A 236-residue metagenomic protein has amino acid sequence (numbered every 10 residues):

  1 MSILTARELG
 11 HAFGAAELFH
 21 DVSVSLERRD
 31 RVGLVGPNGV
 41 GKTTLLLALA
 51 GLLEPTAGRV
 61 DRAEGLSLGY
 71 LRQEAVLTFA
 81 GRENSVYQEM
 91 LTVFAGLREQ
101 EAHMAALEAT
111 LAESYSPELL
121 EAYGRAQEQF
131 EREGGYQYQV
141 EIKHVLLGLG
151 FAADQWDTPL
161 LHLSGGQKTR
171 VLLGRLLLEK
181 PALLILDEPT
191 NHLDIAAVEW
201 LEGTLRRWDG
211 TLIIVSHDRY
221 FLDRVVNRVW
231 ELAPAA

Functional and structural regions predicted by a protein language model:
M1-A236: ABC ATP-binding cassette signature C-motif
